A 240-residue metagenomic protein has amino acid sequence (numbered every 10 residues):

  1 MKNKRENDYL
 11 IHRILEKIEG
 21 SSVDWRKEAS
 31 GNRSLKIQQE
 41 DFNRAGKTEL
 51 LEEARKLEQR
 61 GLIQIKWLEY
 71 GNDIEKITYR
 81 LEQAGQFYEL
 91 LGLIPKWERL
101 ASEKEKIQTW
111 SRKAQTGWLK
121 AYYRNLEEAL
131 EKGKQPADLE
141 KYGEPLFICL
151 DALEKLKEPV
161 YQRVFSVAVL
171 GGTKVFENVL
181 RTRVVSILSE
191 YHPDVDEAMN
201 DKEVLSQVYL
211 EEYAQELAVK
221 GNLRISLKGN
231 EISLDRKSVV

Functional and structural regions predicted by a protein language model:
M1-V240: Nucleic-acid enzyme cleavage-core boundary/entry regions
